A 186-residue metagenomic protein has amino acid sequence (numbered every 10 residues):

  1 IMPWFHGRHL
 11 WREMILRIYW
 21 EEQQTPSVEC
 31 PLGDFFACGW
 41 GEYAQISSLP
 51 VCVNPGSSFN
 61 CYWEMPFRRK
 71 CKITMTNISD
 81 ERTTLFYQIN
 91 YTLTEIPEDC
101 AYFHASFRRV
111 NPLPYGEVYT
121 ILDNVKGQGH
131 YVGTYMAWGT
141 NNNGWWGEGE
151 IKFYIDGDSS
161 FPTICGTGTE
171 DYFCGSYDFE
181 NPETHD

Functional and structural regions predicted by a protein language model:
M2-D186: Beta-strand-centric surfaces of beta-sandwich/beta-rich domains
